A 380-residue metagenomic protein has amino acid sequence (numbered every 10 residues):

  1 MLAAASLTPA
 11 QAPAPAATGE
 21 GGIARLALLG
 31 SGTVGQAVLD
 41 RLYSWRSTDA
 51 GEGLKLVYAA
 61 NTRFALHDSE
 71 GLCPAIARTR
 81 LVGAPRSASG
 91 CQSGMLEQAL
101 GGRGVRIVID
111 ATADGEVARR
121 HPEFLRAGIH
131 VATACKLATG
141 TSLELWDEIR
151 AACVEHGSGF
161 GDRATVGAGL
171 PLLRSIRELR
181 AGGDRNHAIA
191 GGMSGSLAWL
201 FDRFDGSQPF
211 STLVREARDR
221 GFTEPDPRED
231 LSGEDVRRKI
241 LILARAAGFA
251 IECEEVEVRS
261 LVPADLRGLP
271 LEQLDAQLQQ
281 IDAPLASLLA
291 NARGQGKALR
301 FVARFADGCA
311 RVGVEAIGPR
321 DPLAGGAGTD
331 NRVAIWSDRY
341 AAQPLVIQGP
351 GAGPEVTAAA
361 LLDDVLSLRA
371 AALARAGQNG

Functional and structural regions predicted by a protein language model:
L2-R126: N-terminal glycine-/serine-/threonine-rich beta1-alpha1-beta2 phosphate-ribose binding loop of Rossmann-like
L29, T33, A37, L54 (+10 more regions): Conserved active-site and cofactor/substrate-binding residues in soluble primary-metabolism enzymes
A59, I107-D110, V131-A134, F160-R163 (+2 more regions): General beta-strand structural signal in soluble alpha/beta enzymes
D114-R126, K136-R163, A168-I176: Rossmann-fold NAD(P)-binding glycine/threonine-rich loop
V131, G159-F160, E224, L299: Hydrophobic beta-strand scaffold residues
V154-G157, G161-R220, E234, I242: Rossmann-like NAD(P)H-binding beta-loop-alpha module
A188-M193, A198-F204, E216, F222-T223 (+1 more regions): Catalytic, metal-anchored helix/loop core of enzyme active sites in primary metabolism
R203-F204, S211-G325: Substrate-binding/catalytic subdomain of NAD(P)-dependent oxidoreductase enzymes
